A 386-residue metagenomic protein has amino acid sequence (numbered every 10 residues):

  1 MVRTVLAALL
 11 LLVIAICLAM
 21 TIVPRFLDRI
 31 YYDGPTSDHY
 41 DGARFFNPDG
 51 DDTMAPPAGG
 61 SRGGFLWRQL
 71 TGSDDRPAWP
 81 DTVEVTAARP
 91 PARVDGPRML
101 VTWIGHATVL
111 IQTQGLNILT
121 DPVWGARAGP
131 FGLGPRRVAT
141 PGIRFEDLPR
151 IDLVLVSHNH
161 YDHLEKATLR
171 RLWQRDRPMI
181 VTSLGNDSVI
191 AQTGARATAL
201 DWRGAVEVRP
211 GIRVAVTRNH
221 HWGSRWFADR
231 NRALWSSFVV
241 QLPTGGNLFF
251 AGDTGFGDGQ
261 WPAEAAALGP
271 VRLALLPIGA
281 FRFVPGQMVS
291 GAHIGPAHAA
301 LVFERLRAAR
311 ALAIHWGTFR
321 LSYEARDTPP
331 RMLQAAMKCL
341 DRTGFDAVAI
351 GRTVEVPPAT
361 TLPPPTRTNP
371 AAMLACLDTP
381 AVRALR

Functional and structural regions predicted by a protein language model:
M1-R136, P141-D147, V240-L242, G246-G252 (+3 more regions): Metallo-beta-lactamase
R3-T4, A8-G34, D38-G42, L153 (+2 more regions): Cap/insert and terminal regions of metallo-dependent hydrolase folds
R76-G96, T182-G246, M332-R352, V356-P363: Metallo-beta-lactamase
H106-Q112, V208-P270, S290-H298: Catalytic core of the metallo-beta-lactamase
I111, D121, H158, I180 (+5 more regions): Divalent metal-coordination and catalytic microenvironments
P122-P141, W222-R230, R282-H293: Acidic/histidine-rich helix-loop elements that form or flank divalent-metal/phosphate-binding sites at the catalytic
G132-V181, L268-L275: Active-site metal-binding motif and surrounding structural segment of the metallo-beta-lactamase
W173-D176, T182-S183, E324-L340, P364-P380: Short, electropositive alpha-helical surface patch
